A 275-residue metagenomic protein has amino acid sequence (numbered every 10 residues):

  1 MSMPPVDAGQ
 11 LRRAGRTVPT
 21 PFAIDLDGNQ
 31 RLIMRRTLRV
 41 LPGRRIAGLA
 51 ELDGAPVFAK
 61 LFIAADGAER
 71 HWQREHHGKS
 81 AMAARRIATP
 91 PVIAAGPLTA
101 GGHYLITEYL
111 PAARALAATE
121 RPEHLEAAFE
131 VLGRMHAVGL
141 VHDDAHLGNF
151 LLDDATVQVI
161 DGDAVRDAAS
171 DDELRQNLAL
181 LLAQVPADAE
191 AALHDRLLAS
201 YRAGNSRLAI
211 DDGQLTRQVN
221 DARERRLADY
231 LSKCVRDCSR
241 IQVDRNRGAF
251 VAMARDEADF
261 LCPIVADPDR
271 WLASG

Functional and structural regions predicted by a protein language model:
M1-A23, A209-D267: Non-catalytic N-terminal targeting/anchoring module and adjacent flexible stem/linker that precedes the structured
A23-R114, E126-V138, H142, S239-G275: Conserved ATP-binding subdomain of kinase catalytic cores across diverse folds
W72-H76, P122, D172-R175: Short, conserved loop/turn and helix-capping segments at secondary-structure boundaries that abut family-defining
Y104-Y109, D153-A164: A short beta-strand motif that forms the metal-chelation/ATP-contact edge of phosphoryl-transfer active sites
R114-R121: AlphaC helix of the protein kinase catalytic domain
P122-F129, D195: Non-membrane alpha-helical structural segments and their capping/turn regions in soluble enzymes
A145-L152: Hydrophobic residue at the +6 position relative to the catalytic HRD Asp in the kinase catalytic loop
Q158-E224: C-lobe/activation-segment region of protein kinase-like
